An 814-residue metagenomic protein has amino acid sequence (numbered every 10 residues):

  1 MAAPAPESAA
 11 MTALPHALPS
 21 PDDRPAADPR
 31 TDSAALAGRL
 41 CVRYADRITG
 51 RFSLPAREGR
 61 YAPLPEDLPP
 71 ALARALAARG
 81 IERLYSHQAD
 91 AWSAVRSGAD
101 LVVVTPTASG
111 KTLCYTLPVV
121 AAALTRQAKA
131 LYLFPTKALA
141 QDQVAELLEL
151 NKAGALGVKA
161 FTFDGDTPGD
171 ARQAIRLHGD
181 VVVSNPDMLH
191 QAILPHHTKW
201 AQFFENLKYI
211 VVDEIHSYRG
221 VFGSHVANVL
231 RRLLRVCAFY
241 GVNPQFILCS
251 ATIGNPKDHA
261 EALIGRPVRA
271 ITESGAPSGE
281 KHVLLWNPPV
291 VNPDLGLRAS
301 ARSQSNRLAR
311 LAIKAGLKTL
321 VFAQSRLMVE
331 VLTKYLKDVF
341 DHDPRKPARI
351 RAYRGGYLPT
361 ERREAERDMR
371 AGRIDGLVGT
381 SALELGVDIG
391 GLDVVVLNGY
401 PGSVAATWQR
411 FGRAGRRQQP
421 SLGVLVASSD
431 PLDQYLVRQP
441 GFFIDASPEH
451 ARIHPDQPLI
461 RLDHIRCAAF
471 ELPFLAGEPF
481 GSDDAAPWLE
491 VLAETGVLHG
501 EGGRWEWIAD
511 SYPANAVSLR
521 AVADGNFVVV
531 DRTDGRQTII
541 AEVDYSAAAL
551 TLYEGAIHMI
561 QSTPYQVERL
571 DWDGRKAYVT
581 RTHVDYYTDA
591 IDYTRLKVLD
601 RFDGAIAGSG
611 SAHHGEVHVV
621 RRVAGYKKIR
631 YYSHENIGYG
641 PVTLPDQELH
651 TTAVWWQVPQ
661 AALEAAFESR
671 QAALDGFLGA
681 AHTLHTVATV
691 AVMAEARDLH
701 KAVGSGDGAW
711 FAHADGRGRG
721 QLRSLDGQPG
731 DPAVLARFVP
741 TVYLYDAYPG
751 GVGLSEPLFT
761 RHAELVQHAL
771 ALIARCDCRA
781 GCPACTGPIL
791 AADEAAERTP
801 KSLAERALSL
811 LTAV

Functional and structural regions predicted by a protein language model:
M1-P21, A145: N-terminal amphipathic/basic-hydrophobic helices that include classical n-h-c signal peptides and signal-anchor
A2-P6, L84, L462, H762 (+1 more regions): Generic alpha-helix initiation/capping and coil-helix boundary signal
S8-A10, P29, V378: A detector of low-complexity, intrinsically disordered, Ser/Thr/Gly/Pro/Ala-rich segments
T12-D67, A747-P749: N-terminal accessory nucleic-acid engagement/regulatory domains that precede and modulate ATP-driven motor cores
R39-R79, R83-S86, D90, V95-H190 (+3 more regions): Helicase motor core with emphasis on the C-terminal RecA-like subdomain
T112, G157, Q537-T538, P564: Short, mixed charged/polar active-site loops that provide acid/base catalysis or chelate metal/phosphate cofactors
Q245-L248, A427, A469, A476-L552 (+2 more regions): Extended, highly charged accessory segments
